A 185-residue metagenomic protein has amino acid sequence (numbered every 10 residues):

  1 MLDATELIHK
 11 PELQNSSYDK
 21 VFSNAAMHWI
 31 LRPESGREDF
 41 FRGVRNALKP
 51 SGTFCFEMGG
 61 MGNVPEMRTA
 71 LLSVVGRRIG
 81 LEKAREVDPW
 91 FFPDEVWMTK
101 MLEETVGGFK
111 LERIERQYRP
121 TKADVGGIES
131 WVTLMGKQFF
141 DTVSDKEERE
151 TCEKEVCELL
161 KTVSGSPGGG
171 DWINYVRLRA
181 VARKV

Functional and structural regions predicted by a protein language model:
M1-L7, M27: Conserved SAM/SAH-binding loop
T5-F22: A short acidic, Gly/Pro-enriched loop at the edge of an enzyme's catalytic core that lines a small-molecule cofactor
I8, I30-L31, V64: Glycine/Thr-rich phosphate-binding loops of Rossmann-like dinucleotide-binding domains
D19-G36, G60: A short SAM/SAH-binding and catalytic strip from SAM-dependent methyltransferases
N24, N174-V181: Short hydrophobic/aromatic beta-strand or adjacent loop that forms the aromatic wall/cage of a ligand/substrate-binding
W29, E86-F91, G127-W131, G170-D171 (+1 more regions): Tryptophan-centric aromatic hotspots in well-structured domains and transmembrane helices
E38-D39, R45, K49-A123, T142: Conserved catalytic/acceptor-binding region of the Class I
T105, K110-G168: C-terminal helical/coil "lid" or tail adjacent to the Rossmann-like core of SAM-dependent
